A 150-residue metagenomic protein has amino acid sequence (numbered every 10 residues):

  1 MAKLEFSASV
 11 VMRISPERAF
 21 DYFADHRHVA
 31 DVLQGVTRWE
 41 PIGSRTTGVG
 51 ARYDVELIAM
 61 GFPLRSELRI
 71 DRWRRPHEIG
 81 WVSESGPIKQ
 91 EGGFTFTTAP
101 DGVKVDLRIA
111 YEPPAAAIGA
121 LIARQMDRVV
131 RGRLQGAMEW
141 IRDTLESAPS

Functional and structural regions predicted by a protein language model:
M1-G48, D143, S150: Hydrophobic ligand-binding cavity/cleft-lining segments
S7-V11, R65-E67, E91-G93: Well-ordered beta-strand positions in beta-sheet-rich domains
R13, W73-R75, A99-D101: Structural motif
E17-D21, T98-D101, G136-E139, D143: Replace "anionic and nucleotidyl ligands
E40-P87, K104, G136-S150: Glycine-rich portal/gate segments that line the openings of hydrophobic small-molecule binding cavities
V82-G136: Beta-strand/loop substructures that line and gate deep hydrophobic ligand-binding cavities in soluble
